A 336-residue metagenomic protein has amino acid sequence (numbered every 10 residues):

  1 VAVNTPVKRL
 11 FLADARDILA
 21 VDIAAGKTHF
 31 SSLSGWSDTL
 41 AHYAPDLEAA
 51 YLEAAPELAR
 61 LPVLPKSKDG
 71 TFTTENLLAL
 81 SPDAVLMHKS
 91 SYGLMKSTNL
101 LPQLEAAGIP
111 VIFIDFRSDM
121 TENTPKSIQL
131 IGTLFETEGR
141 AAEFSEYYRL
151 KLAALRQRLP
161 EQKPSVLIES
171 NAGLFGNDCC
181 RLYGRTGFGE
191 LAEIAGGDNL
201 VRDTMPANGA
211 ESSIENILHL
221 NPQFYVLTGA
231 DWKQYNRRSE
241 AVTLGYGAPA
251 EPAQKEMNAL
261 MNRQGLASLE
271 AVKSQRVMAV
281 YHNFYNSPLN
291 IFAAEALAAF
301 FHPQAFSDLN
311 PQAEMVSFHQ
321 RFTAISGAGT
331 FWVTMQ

Functional and structural regions predicted by a protein language model:
V1-Q336: N-terminal ligand-binding lobe of clamshell/alpha-beta domains
